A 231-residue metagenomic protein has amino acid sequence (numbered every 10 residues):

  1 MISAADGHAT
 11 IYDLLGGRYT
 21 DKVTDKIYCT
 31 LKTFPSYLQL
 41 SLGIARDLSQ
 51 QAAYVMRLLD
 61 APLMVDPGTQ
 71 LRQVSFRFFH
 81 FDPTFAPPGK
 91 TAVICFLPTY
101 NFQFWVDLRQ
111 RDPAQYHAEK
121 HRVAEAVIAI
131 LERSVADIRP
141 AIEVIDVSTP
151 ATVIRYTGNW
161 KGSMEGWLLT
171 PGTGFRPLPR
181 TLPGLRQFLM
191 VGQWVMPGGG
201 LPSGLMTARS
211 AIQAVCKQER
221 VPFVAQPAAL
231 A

Functional and structural regions predicted by a protein language model:
I2, L42, C95, L131 (+3 more regions): Hydrophobic, well-ordered secondary-structure elements that form the walls of internal hydrophobic environments
S3-P88: Mid-domain catalytic core of redox enzymes that form a hydrophobic substrate pocket/lid adjacent to a catalytic redox
H8-D13, P88-A126: Conserved FAD/dinucleotide-binding core of flavoprotein oxidoreductases
Y37-L38, V106-Q115, M190-V195: Glycine- and acidic
D47, A114-T152: Flavin-binding catalytic cores
A136-P197: A glycine-rich dinucleotide-binding beta-alpha-beta segment and adjacent secondary-structure elements that constitute
L185, Q193-C216: A conserved FAD-binding loop/helix module that cradles the flavin
C216-A231: Active-site-proximal substrate-binding core of FAD-dependent oxidoreductases
